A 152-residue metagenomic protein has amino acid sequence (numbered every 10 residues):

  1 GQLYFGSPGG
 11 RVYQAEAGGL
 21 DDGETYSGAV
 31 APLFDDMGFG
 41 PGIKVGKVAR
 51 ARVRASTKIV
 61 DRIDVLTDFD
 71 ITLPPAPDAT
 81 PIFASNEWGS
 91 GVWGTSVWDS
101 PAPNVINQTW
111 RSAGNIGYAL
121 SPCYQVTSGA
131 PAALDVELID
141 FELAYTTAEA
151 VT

Functional and structural regions predicted by a protein language model:
G1-T152: Beta-sheet repeat architectures centered on beta-propellers
